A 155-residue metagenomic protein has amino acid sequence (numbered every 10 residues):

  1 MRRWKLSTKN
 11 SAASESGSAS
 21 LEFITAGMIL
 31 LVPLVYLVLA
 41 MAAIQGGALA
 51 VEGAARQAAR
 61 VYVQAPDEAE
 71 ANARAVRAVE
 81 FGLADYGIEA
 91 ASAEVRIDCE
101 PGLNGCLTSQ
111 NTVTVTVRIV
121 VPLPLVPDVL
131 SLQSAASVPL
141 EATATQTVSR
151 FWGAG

Functional and structural regions predicted by a protein language model:
M1-A78: Alpha-helical assembly-interface signal, strongest on the long, hydrophobic N-terminal helix that forms
R2-L6, Q64-G155: Short, conserved structural patches
